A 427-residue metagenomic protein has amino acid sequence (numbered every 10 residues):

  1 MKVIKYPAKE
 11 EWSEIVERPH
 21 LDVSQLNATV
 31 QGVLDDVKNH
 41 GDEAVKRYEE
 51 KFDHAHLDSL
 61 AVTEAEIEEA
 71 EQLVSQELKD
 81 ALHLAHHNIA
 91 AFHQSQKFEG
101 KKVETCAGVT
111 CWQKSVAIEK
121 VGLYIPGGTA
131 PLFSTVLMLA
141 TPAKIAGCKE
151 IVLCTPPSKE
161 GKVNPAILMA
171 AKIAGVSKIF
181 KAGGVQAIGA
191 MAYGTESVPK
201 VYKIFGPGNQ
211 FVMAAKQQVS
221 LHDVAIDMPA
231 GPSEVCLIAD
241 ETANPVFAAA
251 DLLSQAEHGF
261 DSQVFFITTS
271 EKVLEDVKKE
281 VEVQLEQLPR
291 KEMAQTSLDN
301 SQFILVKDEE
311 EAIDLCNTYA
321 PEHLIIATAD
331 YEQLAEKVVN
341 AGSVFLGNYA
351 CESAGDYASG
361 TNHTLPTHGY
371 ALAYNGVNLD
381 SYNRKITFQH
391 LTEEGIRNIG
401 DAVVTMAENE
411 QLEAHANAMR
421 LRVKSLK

Functional and structural regions predicted by a protein language model:
M1-E119: N-terminal Rossmann-like NAD(P)+-binding subdomain of aldehyde/semialdehyde dehydrogenases
K2-A8, K178-G183, F303-D308: Short acidic-hydrophobic, aromatic-tinged amphipathic segments that line or gate anion-handling sites
F98-V103, A225, S262-I267, Q287-S297 (+3 more regions): Flexible, glycine/charged-enriched surface loops at secondary-structure junctions
V103-M169: Conserved small-residue-rich beta-alpha loop and adjacent elements that most often cradle the phosphate/pyrophosphate
G175-Q263: Conserved NAD(P)+-binding/catalytic subdomain of aldehyde/semialdehyde dehydrogenases
H258, F266-K337, A341: A glycine- and small/hydrophobic-rich beta-loop-beta segment that serves as a flexible "lid/hinge" or phosphate-binding
T318-K427: C-terminal core of ALDH-fold dehydrogenases
